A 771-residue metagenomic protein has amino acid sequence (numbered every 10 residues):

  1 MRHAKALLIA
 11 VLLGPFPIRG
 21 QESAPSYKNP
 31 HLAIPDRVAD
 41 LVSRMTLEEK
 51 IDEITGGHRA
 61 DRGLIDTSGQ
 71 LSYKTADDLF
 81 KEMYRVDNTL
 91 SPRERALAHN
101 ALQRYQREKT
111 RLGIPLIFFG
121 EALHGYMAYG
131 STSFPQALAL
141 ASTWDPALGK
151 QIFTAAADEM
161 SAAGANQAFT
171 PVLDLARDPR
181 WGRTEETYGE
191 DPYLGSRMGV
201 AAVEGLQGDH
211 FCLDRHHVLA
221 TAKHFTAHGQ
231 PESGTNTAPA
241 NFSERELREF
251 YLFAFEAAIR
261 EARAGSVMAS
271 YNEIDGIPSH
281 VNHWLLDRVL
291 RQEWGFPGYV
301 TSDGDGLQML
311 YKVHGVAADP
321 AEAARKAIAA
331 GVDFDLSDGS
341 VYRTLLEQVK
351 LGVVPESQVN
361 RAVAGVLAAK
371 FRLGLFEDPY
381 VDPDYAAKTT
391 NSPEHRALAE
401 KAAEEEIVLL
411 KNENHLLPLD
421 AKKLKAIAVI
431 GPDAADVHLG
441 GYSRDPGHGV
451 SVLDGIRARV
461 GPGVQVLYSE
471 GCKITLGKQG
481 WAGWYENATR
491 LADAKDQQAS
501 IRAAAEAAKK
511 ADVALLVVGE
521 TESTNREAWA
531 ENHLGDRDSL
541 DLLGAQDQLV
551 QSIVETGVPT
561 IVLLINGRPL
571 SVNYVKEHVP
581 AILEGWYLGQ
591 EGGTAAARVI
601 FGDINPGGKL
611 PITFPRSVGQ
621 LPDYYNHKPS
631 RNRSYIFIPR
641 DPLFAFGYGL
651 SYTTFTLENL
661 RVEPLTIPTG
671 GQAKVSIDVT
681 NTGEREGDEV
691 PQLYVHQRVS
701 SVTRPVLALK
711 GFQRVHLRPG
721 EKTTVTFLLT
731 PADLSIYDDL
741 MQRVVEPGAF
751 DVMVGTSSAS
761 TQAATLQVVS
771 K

Functional and structural regions predicted by a protein language model:
M1-K5: Positively charged n-region of N-terminal signal peptides that target proteins for export
A6-P15: Bacterial N-terminal signal peptides
G20-S735, P747-S758, Q767-V769: Glycoside hydrolase catalytic-domain context in secreted enzymes
D738-L740: Flexible, membrane-facing loop/turn or short amphipathic-helix motifs that contact lipid bilayers or gate lipid-binding
R743-V745: Surface-exposed, short loops/turns at beta-strand junctions within beta-sandwich domains
A763-A764: C-terminal effector modules
